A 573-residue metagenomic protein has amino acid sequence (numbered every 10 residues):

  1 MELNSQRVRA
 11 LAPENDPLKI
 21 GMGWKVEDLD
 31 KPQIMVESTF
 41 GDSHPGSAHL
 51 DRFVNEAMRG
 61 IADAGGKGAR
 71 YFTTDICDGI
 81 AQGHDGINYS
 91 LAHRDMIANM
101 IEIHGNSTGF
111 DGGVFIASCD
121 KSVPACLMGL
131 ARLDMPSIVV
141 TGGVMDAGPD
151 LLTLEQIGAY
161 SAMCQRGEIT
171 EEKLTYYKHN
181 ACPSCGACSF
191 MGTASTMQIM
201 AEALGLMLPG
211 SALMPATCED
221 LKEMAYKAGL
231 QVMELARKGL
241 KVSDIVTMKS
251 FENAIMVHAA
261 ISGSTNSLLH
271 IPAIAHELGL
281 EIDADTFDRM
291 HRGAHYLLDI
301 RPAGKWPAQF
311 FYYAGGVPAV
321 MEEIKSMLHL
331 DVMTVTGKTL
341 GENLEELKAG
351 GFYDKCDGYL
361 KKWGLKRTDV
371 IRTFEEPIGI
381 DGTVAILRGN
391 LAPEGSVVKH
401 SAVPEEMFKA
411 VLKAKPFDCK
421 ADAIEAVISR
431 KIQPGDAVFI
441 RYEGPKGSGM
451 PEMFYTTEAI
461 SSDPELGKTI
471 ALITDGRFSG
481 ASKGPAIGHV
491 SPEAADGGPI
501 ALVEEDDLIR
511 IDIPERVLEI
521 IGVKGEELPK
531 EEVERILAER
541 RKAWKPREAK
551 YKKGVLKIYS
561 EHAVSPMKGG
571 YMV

Functional and structural regions predicted by a protein language model:
M1-A48, F53-T74, G79, D85-S90 (+5 more regions): Catalytic or ion-coupling anion/metal-binding cores of large enzyme and transporter domains
L91-R94, A98: Well-ordered mid-protein domain cores that form the structural environment of catalytic cofactors
G105-C126, I138-T141: A short, small-residue-rich loop immediately preceding and capping a beta-strand
